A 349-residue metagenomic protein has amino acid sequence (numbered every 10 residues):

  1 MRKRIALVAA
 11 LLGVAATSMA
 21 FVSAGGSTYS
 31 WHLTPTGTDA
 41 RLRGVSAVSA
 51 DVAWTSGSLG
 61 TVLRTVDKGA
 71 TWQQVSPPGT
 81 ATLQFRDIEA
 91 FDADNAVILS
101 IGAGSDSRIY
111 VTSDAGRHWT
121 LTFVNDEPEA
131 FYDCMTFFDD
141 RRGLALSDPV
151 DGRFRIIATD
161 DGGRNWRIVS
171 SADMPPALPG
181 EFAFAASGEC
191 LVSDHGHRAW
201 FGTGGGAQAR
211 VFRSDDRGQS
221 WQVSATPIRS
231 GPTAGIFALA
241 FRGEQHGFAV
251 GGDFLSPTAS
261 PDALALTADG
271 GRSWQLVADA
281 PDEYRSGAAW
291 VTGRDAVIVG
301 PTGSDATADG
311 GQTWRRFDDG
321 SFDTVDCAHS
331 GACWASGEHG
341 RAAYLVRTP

Functional and structural regions predicted by a protein language model:
M1-V8: Bacterial N-terminal signal peptides that target proteins for export
A9-L11, T71: Enrichment for repetitive, rod-forming helical segments
G13-T28: Bacterial Sec-dependent signal peptides at the C-terminal "C-region" and cleavage site
G25-P349: Residue-level hotspots at or immediately adjacent to binding/recognition sites across diverse folds
